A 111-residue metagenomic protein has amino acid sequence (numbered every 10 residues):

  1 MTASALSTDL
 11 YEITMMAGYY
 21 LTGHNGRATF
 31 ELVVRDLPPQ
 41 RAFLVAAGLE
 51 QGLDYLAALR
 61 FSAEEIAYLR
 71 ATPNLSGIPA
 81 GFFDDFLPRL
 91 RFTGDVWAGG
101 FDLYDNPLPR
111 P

Functional and structural regions predicted by a protein language model:
M1-P111: Ordered alpha/beta subdomains of enzyme catalytic regions
